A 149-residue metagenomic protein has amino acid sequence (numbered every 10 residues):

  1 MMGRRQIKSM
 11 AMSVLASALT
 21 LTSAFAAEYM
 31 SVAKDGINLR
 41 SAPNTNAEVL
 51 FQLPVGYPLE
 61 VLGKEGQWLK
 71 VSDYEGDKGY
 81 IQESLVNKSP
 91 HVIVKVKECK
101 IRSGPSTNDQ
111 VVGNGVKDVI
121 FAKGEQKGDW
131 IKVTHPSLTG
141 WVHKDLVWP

Functional and structural regions predicted by a protein language model:
M1-Q6: N-terminal secretory signal peptides that target proteins for export/translocation
A11-T22: Bacterial N-terminal signal peptides
T22-S41, F51-S103, Q110-T139, K144-P149: SH3-family beta-barrel domains
T45-N46, T107-N108: Short, small/polar residue-rich loop motifs at catalytic or cofactor-binding pockets
